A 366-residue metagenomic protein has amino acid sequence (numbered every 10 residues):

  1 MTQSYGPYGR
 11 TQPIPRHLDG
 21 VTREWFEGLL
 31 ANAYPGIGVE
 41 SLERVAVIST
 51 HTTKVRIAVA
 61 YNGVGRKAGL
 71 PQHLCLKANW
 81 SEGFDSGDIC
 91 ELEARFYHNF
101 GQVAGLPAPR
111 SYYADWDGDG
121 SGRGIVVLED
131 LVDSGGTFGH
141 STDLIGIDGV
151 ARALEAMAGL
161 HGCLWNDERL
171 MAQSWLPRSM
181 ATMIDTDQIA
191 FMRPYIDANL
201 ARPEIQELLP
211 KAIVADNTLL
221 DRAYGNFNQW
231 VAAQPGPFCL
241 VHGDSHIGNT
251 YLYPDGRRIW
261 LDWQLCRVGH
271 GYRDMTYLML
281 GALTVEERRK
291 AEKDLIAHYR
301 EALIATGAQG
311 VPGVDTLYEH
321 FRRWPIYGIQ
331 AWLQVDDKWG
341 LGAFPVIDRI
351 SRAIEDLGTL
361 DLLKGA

Functional and structural regions predicted by a protein language model:
M1-S49, N62-P71, G122, E168-M171 (+4 more regions): Regulatory N- and C-terminal appendages and interdomain linkers associated with kinase/kinase-like NTP transferase
S4-G6, P254-I259, R273-L280: Short acidic (Asp/Glu) and glycine-rich catalytic loops that position anionic groups and cofactors
V47-R56, A60-I189, G271: Conserved ATP-binding subdomain of kinase catalytic cores across diverse folds
T50-R66, R222-G271: Active-site acidic catalytic loop and adjacent metal/ATP-binding pocket of ATP-dependent phosphoryl transfer enzymes
R95, L265, G271-A308, P325-R349: Active-site activation/catalytic loop segments of kinase-like enzymes and analogous catalytic loops in related
D119-G120, G149, P237-D244, W260 (+4 more regions): Secondary-structure capping and boundary motifs in well-ordered enzyme cores
G136-H242, P254, R349-A366: ATP-dependent phospho-/nucleotidyl transfer catalytic cores
F138-G146, W260-D262, M279-L283: Short helix/strand-bridging catalytic loops that position acidic/His residues to coordinate divalent metals and engage
